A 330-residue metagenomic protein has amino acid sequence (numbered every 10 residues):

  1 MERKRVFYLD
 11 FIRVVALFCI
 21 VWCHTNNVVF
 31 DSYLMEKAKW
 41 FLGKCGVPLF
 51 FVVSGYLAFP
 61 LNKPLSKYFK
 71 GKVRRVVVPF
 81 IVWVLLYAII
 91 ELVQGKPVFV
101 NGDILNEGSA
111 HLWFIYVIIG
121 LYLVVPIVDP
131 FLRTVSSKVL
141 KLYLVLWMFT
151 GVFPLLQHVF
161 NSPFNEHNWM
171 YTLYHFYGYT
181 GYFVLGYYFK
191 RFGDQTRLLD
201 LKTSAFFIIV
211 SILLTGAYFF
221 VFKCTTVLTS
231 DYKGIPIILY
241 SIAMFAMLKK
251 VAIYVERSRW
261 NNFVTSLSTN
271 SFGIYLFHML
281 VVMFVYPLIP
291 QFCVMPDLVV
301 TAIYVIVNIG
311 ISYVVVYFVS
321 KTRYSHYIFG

Functional and structural regions predicted by a protein language model:
M1-G330: Alpha-helical transmembrane segments and their immediate juxtamembrane cytosolic regions
